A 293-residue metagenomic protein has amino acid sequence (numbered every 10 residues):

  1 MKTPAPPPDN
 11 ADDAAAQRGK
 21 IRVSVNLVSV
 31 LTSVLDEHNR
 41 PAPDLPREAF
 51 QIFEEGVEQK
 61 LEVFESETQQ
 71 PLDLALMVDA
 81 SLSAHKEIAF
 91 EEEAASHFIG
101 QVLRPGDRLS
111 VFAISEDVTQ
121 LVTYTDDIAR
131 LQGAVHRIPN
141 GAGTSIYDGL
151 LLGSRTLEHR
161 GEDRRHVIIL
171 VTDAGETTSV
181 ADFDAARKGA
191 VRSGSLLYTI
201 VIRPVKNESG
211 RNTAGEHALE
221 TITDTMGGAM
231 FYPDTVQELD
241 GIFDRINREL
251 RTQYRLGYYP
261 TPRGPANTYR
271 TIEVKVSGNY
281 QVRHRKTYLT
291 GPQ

Functional and structural regions predicted by a protein language model:
M1-Q293: Scaffold/interface architecture of coatomer-like assemblies
